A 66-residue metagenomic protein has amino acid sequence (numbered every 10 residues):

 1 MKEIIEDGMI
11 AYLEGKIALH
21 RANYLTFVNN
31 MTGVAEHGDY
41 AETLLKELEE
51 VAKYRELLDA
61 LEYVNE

Functional and structural regions predicted by a protein language model:
M1-E66: Extended, charge-rich alpha-helical interface modules
